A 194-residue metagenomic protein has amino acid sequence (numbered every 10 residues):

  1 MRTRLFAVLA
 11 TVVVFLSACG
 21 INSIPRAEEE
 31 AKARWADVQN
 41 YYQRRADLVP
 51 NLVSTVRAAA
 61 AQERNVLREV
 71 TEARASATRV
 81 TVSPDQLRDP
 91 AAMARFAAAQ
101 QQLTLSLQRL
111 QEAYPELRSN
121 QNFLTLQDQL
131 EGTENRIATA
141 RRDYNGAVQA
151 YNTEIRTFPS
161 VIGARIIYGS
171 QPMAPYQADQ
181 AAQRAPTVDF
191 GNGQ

Functional and structural regions predicted by a protein language model:
R2-Q194: A helix-centric hydrophobic-segment signal that preferentially recognizes long, alpha-helical stretches used
